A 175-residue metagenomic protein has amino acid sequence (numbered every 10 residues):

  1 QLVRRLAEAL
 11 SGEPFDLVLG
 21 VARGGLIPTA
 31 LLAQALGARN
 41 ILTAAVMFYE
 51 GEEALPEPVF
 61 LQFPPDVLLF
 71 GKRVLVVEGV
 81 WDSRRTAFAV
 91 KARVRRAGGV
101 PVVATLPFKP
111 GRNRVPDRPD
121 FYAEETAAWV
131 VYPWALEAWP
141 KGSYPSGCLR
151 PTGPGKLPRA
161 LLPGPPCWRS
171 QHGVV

Functional and structural regions predicted by a protein language model:
Q1-V175: PRPP-associated nucleotide enzymes
